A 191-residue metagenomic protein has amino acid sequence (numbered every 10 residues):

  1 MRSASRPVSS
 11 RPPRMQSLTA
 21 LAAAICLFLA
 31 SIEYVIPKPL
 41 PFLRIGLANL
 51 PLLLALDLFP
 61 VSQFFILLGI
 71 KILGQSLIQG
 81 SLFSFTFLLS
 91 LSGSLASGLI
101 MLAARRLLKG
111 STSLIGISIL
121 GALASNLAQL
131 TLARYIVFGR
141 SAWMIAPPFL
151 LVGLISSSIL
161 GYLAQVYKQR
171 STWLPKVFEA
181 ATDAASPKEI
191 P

Functional and structural regions predicted by a protein language model:
R2-A55: Hydrophobic transmembrane alpha-helices
R2-S10, S17-A22, F28, L67 (+1 more regions): Short helix-perturbing small/polar motifs within transmembrane alpha-helices
S10, Y34-P41, L53-F64, F83-L88 (+1 more regions): Short, amphipathic, aromatic/basic-enriched membrane-interface segments that mark the entry/exit of transmembrane
L29-I45, I70-L99, V137, S141 (+1 more regions): Interfacial aromatic-anchored transmembrane helix boundaries in multi-pass membrane proteins
L47-Q63, I100-R105: Generic transmembrane alpha-helix motif of multi-pass integral membrane proteins
L50-L53, I72, S76, S94 (+4 more regions): Hydrophobic transmembrane alpha-helices of multi-pass small-molecule transporters
I66-G69, L132: Short hydrophobic alpha-helical segments that form membrane-spanning helices or hydrophobic packing faces of helical
F83-L88, A103, L107-A185, I190: Membrane-embedded alpha-helical hairpins and interfacial helices in multi-pass inner-membrane proteins
